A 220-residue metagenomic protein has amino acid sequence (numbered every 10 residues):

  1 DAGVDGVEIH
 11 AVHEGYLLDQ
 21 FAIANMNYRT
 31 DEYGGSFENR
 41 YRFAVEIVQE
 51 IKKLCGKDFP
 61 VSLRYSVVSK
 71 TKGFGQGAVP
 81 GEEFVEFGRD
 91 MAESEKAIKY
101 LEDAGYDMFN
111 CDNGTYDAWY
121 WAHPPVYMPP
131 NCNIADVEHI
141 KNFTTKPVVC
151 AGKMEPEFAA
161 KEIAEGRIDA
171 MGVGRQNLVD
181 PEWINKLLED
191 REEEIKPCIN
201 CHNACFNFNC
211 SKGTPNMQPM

Functional and structural regions predicted by a protein language model:
D1-M220: Flavin-dependent oxidoreductase catalytic cores
